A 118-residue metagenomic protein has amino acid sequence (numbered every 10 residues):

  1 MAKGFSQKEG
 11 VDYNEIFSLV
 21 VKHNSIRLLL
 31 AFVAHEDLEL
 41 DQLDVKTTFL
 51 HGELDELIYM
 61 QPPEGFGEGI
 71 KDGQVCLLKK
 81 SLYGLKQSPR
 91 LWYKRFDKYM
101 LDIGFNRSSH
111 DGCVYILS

Functional and structural regions predicted by a protein language model:
M1-S118: Long, low-complexity, charge-biased intrinsically disordered regions
